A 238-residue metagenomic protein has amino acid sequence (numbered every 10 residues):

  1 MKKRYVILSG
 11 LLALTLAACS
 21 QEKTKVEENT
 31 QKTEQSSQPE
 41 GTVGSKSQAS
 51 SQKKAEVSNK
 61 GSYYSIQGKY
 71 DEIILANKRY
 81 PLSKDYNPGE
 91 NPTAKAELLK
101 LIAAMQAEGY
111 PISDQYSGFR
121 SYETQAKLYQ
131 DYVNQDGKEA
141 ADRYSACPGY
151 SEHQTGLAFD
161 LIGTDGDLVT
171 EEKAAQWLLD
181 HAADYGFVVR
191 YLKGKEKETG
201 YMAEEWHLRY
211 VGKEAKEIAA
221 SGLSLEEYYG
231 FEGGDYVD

Functional and structural regions predicted by a protein language model:
M1-Y5: Positively charged n-region of N-terminal signal peptides that target proteins for export
S9: Short, structured surface segments that line ligand/substrate-binding pockets
T15-A18: C-terminal motif of bacterial Sec signal peptides marking the signal peptidase cleavage site
S20-D238: Extracytoplasmic cell-surface/polysaccharide-interacting catalytic and binding patches
